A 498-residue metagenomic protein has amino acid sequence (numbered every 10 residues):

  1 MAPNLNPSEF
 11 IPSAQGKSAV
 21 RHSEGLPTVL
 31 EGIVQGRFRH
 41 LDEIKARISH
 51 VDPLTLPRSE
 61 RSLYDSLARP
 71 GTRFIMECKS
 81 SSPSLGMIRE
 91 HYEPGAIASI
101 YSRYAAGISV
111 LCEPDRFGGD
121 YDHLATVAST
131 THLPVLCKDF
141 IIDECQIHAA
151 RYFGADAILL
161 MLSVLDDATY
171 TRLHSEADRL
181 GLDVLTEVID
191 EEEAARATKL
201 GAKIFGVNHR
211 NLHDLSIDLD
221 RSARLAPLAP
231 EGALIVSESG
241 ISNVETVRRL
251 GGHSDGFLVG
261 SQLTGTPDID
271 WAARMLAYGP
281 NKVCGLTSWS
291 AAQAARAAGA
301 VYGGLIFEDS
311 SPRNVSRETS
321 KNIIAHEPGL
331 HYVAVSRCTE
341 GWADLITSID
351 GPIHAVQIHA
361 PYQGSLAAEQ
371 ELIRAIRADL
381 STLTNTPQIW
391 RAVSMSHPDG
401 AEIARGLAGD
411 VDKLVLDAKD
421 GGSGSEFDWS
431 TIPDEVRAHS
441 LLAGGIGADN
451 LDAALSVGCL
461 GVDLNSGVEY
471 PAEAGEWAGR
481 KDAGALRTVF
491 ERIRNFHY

Functional and structural regions predicted by a protein language model:
A2-H91: An N-cap/entry alpha-helix motif that binds or orients negatively charged groups
V20, I75-E93, P134-I141, L185-E187 (+6 more regions): Active-site mouth loops of central-metabolism enzymes
S80-H91, A96-G118, E193-P227, F307-P312 (+4 more regions): Glycine/Thr-rich beta-alpha phosphate-binding loop at enzyme active sites
S84-L185, E193-R196, S222-L225, L305-T382: N-terminal active-site wall of soluble small-molecule enzyme domains
Y104-A105, T130-L133, Y152-I158, D178-L182 (+13 more regions): Glycine-enriched alpha-helix->loop->beta-strand junction motifs that scaffold or abut catalytic
I142-G154, D190-L200, G240-V259, T287-A298 (+5 more regions): Catalytic cores of alpha/beta
A149-T169, G206-S216, H253-A273, A300-R313 (+3 more regions): Glycine-rich phosphate-binding active-site loops on the catalytic face of alpha/beta enzymes
L219-A229, G251, L263-C284, S316-E327 (+2 more regions): C-terminal helical cap(s) of enzyme catalytic domains, especially alpha/beta-barrels
